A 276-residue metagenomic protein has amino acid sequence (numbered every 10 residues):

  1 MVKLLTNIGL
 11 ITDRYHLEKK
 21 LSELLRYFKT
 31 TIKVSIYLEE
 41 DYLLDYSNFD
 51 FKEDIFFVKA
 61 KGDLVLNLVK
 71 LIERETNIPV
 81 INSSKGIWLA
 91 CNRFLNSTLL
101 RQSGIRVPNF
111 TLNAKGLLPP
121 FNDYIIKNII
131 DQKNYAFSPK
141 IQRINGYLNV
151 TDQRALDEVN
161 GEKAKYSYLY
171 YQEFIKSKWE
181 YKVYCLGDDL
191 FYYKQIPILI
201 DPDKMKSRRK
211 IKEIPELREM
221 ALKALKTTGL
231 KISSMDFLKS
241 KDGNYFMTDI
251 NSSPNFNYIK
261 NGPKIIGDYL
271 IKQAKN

Functional and structural regions predicted by a protein language model:
M1-G9: Extreme N-terminal starter segment of soluble prokaryotic enzymes
G9-L10, K85-L169, K178, R218: Active-site nucleotide/adenylate-binding loops and adjacent lid/helix of ATP-dependent enzymes
I11-D13, L186: Short hydrophobic segments within beta-strands
D13-L112: Conserved N-proximal alpha/beta basic substrate-recognition cap immediately N-terminal to, or forming the N-lobe
E53-I55, Y124-K127, V183-C185, G243-Y258: A short beta-strand motif that forms the metal-chelation/ATP-contact edge of phosphoryl-transfer active sites
K61, I129, F174-I175, Y184 (+2 more regions): Anionic group-transfer/hydrolysis microenvironments
N145-L225: Phosphate-binding site of ATP-dependent enzymes
K165, E173, I198-M247, N251 (+1 more regions): A long amphipathic alpha-helix within ATP-dependent nucleotide-binding catalytic cores
